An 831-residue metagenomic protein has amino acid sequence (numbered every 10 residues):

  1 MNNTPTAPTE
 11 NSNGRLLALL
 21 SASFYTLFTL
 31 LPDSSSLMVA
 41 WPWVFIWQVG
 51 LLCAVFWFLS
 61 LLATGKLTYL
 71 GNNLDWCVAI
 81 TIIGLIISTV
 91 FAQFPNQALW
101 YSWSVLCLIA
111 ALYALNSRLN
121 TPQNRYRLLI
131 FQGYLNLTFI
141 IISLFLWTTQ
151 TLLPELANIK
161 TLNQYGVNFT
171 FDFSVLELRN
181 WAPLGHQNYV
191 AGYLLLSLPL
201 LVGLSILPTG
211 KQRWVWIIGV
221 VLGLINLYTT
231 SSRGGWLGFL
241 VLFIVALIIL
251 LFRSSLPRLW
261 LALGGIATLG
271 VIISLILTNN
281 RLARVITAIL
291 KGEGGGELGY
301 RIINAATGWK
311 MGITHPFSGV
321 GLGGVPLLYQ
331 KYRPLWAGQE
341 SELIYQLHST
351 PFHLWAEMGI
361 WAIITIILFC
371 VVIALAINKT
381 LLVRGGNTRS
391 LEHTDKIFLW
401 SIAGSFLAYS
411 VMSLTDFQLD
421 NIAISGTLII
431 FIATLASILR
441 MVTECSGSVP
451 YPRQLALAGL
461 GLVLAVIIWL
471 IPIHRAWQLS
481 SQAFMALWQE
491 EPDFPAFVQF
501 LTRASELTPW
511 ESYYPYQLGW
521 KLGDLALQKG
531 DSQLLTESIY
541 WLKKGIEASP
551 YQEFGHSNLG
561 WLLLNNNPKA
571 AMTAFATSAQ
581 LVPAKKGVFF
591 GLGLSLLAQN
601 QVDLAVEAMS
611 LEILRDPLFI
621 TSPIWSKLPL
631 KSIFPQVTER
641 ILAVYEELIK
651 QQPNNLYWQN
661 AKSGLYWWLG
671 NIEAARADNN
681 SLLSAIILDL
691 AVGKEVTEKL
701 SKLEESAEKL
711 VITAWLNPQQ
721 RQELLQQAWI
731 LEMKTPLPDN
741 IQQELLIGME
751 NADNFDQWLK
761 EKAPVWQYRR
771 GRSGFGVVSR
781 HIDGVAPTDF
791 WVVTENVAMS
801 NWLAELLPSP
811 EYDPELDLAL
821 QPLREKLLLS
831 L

Functional and structural regions predicted by a protein language model:
M1-I87, Q93-W100, L106-A114, N120-G133 (+20 more regions): Transmembrane signal-anchor hairpin modules in multi-pass inner-membrane enzymes, especially those that act on
N2-S34, I46-L59, I82-V90, W100-A114 (+6 more regions): Alpha-helical transmembrane segments of multi-pass inner-membrane proteins
T161-E177, L195, K291-T307, G312 (+1 more regions): Luminal/periplasmic active-site loops of membrane-embedded glycosylation enzymes
Y165, R179-N180, L242-F243, V271-T307 (+1 more regions): Flexible juxtamembrane loops connecting transmembrane helices in multi-pass membrane enzymes that build or modify
H186, I302-I344, P351-L354, M358-T365: TM-adjacent membrane-interface loops and short helices in multi-pass inner/ER membrane proteins
Q212, S254, D493, Q528-K529 (+9 more regions): Alpha-solenoid repeat scaffolds
Q339, P472-S626, K631-S632, G664: Soluble catalytic regions of membrane-associated enzymes that act on cell-envelope and secretory-pathway components
P495-R503, S532-I546, A570-A579, D603-L614 (+5 more regions): Alpha-helical repeat scaffolds
